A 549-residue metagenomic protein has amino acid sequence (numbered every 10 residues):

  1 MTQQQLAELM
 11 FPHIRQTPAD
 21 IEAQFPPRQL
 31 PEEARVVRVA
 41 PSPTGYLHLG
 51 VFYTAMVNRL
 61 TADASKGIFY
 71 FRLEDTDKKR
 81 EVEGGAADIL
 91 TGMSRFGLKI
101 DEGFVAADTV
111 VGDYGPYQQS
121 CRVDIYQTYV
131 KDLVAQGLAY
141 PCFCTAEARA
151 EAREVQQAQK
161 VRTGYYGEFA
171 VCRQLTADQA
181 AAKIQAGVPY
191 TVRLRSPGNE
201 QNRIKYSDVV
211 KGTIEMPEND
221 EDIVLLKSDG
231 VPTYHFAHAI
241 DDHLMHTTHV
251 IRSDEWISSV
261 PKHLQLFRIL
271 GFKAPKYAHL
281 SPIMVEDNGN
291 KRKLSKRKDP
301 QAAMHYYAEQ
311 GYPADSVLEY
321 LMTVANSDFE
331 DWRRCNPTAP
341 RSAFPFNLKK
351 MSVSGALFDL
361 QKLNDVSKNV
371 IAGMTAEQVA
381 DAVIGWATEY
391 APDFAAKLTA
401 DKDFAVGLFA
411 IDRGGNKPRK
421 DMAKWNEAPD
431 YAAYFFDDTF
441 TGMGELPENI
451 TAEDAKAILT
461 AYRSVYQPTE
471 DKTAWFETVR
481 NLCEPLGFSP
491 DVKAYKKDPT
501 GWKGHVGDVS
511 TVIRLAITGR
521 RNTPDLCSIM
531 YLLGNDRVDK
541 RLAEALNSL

Functional and structural regions predicted by a protein language model:
T2-A158, S258-F272, S316: N-terminal Rossmann-like or analogous alpha/beta NTP/dinucleotide-binding catalytic cores that position adenine
E32-R38, Y70, D299-A302, P340-L348 (+2 more regions): Short amphipathic alpha-helical segments and their helix-coil junctions
V37-T44, Y70-D75, L244-V250, Q301-A303 (+3 more regions): Glycine- and acidic
N58, I89, L133, G137 (+8 more regions): Residue-level signal for inorganic ion chemistry
E81, R122, E309, G355 (+2 more regions): Secondary-structure capping and boundary motifs in well-ordered enzyme cores
D132, Y140-H279, M284-L294, A303 (+5 more regions): Active-site cores that bind ATP or allylic diphosphates and position pyrophosphate for catalysis
L270-N449, T518-L549: Catalytic adenosine-cofactor/nucleotide-binding cores of aminoacyl-tRNA synthetases and other
R480-L549: Charged substrate- and nucleic-acid-binding regions of tRNA-handling and nucleotidyl-transfer enzymes, centered on
